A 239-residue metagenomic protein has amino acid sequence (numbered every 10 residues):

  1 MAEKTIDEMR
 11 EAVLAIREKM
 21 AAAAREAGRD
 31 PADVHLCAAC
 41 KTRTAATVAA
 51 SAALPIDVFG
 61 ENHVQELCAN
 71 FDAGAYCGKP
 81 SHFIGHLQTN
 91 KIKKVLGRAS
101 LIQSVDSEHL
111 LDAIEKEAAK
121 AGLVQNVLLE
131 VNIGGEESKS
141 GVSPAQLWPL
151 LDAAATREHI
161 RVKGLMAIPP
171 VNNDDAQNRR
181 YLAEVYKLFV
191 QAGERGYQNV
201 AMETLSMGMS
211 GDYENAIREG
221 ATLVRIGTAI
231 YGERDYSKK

Functional and structural regions predicted by a protein language model:
M1-K187, Q191-G211, I217-E219, Y231-E233: Conserved alpha/beta-domain cores
A221-K239: Gly/Pro- and small hydrophobic-enriched strand-loop and loop-to-helix capping segments that sit at the rims
